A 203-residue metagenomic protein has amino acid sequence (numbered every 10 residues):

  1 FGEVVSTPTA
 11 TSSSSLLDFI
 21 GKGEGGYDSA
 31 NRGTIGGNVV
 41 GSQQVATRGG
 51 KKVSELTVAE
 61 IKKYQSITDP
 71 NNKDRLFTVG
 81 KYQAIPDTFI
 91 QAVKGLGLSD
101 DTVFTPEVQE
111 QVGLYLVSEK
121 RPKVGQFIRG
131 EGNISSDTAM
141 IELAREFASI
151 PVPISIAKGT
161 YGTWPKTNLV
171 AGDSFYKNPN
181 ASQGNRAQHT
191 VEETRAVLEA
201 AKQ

Functional and structural regions predicted by a protein language model:
F1-T102, V108-Q203: Cell-wall polysaccharide-cleaving catalytic domain and substrate-binding groove, primarily in peptidoglycan/chitin
